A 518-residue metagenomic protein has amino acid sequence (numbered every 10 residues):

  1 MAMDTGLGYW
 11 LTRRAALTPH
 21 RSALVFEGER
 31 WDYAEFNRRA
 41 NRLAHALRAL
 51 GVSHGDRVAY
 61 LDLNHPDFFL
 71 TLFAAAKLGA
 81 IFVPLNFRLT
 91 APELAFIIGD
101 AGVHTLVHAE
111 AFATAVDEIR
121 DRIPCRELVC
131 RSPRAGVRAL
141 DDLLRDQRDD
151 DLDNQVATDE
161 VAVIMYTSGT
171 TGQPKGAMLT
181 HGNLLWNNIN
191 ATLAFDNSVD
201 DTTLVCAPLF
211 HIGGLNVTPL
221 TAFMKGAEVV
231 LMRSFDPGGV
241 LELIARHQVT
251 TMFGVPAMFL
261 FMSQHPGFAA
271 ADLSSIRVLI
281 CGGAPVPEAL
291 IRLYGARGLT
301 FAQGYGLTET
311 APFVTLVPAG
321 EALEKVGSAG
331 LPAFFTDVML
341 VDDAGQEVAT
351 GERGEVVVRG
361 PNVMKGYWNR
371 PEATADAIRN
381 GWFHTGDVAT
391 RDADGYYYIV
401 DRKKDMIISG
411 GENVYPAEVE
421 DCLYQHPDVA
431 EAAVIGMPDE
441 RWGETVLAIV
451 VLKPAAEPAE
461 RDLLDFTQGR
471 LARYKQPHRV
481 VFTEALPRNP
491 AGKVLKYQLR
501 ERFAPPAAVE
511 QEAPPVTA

Functional and structural regions predicted by a protein language model:
M3, E29, A46-P92, N413: Conserved AMP-binding/adenylate-forming
D4, P19-S22, Q147-Y166, Q173 (+1 more regions): Conserved pre-ATP/AMP-binding loop-to-beta segment of ANL
W10-D32: AMP-dependent adenylate-forming
G28, A113-T158, H265-P266: ANL superfamily adenylate-forming
D32-A34, A162-W186: Conserved AMP-binding A3 loop
Y60, F68, L89, L106-H108 (+6 more regions): AMP-binding/adenylate-forming catalytic core of the ANL superfamily
L185-T202, F210-T251, H265: Conserved AMP-binding/adenylation subdomain of ANL enzymes
R246-G254, S263-E324, D337: Gly/Ser/Thr-rich phosphate-binding loop
